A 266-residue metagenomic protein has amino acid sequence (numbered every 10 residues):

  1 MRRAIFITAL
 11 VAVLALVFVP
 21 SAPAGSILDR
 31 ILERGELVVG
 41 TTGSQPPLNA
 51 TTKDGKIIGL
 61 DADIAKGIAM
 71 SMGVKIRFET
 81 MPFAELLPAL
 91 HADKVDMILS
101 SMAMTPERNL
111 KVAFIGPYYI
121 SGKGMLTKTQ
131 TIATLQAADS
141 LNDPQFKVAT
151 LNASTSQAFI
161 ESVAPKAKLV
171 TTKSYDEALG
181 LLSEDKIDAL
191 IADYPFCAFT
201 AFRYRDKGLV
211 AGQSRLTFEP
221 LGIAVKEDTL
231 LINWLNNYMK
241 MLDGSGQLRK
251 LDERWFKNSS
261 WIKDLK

Functional and structural regions predicted by a protein language model:
A24-S101, L110, R254: Extracytoplasmic small-molecule ligand-binding "clamshell" domains of the periplasmic binding protein/Venus flytrap
G35-T41, A138-A153: Short loop->beta-strand "edge-of-pocket" segments that line small-molecule binding or catalytic clefts across diverse
G43, I120-G124, Y194, A198-K240 (+1 more regions): Periplasmic-binding protein-like
N49-K53, A65-V74, A137-N142, S156-K173 (+3 more regions): Ligand-binding cleft/hinge of the Venus flytrap
A62, R77-P88, L135-Q136, N152 (+2 more regions): Short helix-initiation/N-cap motifs at beta->coil->alpha
D63-S71, T129-I132, D139, Q145 (+2 more regions): Extended ligand-binding regions for polar small-molecule ligands
K66, M70, K75-S140, G208-V210 (+1 more regions): Acidic, polar ligand-binding/catalytic clefts
E85, M102-L110, A158-S162, S183-E184 (+1 more regions): A ligand-binding cleft/hinge motif common to bilobed small-molecule-binding domains
